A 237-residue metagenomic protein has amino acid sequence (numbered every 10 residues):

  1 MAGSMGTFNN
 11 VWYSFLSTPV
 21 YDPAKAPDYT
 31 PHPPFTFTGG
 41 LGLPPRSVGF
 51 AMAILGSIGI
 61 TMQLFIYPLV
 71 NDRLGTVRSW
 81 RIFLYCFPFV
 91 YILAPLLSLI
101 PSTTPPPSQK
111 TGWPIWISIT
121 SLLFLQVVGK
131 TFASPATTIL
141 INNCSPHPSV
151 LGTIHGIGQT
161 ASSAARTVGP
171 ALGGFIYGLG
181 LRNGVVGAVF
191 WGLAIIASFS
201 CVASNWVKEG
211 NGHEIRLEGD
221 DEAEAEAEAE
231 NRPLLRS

Functional and structural regions predicted by a protein language model:
M1-F35: Extracytoplasmic gate region of multi-pass secondary transporters
D22-S57, W80-I82, G156: Loop-to-transmembrane helix entry
L41-G42, R78, S108-P114, G173-A197: A membrane-interface helix-boundary motif in multi-pass transporters
L55-I82, L97-T104, Y177: Helix-to-loop junctions at the C-terminal end of transmembrane segments in multipass secondary transporters
Y85-G112: C-terminal ends and interior cores of transmembrane alpha-helices in multi-pass membrane transporters/permeases
L97-S98, A133, F190-S237: Multi-pass alpha-helical transporter architecture, strongest for 12-TM Major Facilitator/SLC carriers used
K130-S149: Intracellular juxtamembrane helix-capping segments at the cytosolic ends of symmetry-related transmembrane helices
S145-G180: A late C-terminal transmembrane helix in Major Facilitator Superfamily
